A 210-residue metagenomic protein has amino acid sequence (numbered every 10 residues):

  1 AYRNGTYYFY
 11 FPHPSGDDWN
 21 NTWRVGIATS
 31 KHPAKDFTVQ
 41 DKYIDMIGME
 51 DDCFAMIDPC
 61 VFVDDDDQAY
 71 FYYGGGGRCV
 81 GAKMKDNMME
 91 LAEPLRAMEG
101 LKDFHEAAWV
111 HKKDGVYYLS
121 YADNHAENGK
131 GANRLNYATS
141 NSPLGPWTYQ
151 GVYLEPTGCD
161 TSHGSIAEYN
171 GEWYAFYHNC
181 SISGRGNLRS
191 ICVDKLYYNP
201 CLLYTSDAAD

Functional and structural regions predicted by a protein language model:
A1-N20, D58-G75, C79-V80, A108-E127 (+2 more regions): Hydrophobic core segments of beta-strands in well-ordered, beta-rich domains
S15, N20-V63: Asp-box/WD-like beta-propeller blade repeats and closely related beta-sheet repeat scaffolds
T22-R24, R78, A132-R134, S190: A detector of repeated loop/turn-to-beta-strand junctions in beta-rich toroidal repeat architectures
G26-H32, N136-N141, C192-Y198: Beta-propeller blade signature
H32-D52, K85-D103, A138-P156, L202-L203: Blade-edge beta-strand/turn elements of extracellular beta-propeller and related beta-sheet repeat scaffolds
A55-D58, F104-E106, D160-S162: Beta-rich catalytic cores
G76, E99, C159, A167-Y198 (+1 more regions): Sequence/structural signature of beta-propeller domains
Y204-D210: Conserved small/polar residues in nucleotide/adenosyl-binding loops
